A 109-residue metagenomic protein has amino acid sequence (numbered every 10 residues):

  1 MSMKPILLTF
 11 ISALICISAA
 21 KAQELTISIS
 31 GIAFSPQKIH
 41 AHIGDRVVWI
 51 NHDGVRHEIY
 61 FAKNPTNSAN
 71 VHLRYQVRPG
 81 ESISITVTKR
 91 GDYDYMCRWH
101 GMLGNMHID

Functional and structural regions predicted by a protein language model:
M1-I6: Positively charged n-region of N-terminal signal peptides that target proteins for export
L8-C16: Bacterial N-terminal signal peptides
A20-D109: Extracytoplasmic copper-binding redox domains, predominantly the cupredoxin/blue-copper superfamily
